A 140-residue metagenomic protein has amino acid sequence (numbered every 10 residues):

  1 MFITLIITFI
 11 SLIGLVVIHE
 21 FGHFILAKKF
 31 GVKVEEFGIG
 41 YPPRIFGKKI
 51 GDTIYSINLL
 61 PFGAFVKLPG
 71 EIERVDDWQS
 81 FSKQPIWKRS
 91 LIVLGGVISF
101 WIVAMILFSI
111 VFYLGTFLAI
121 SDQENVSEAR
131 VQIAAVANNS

Functional and structural regions predicted by a protein language model:
F2-I3, F100: Internal amphipathic alpha-helical segments of the cytochrome P450 catalytic fold
I3-D76: Small-residue-rich helix-interface/hinge motifs
G63, I98, N139-S140: Residues that cap or initiate secondary-structure elements
F65-L68, I72-L94: Cytosolic-side transmembrane helix boundary signature
W78-W87, I102-S140: PDZ peptide-recognition modules
L91-A104: Hydrophobic alpha-helical hairpins/lids featuring a short glycine-rich hinge
